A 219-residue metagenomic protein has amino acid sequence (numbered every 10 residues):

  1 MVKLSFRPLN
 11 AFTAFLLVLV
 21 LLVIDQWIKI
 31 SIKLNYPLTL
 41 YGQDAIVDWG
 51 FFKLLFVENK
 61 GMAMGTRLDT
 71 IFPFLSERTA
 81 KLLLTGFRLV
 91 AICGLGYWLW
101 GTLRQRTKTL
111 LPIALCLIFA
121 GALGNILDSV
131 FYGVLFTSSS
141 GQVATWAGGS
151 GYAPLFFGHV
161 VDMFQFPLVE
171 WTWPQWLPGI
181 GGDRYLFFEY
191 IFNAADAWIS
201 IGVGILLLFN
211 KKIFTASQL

Functional and structural regions predicted by a protein language model:
M1-L219: Alpha-helical transmembrane bundles and membrane-interface segments of multipass inner-membrane proteins
